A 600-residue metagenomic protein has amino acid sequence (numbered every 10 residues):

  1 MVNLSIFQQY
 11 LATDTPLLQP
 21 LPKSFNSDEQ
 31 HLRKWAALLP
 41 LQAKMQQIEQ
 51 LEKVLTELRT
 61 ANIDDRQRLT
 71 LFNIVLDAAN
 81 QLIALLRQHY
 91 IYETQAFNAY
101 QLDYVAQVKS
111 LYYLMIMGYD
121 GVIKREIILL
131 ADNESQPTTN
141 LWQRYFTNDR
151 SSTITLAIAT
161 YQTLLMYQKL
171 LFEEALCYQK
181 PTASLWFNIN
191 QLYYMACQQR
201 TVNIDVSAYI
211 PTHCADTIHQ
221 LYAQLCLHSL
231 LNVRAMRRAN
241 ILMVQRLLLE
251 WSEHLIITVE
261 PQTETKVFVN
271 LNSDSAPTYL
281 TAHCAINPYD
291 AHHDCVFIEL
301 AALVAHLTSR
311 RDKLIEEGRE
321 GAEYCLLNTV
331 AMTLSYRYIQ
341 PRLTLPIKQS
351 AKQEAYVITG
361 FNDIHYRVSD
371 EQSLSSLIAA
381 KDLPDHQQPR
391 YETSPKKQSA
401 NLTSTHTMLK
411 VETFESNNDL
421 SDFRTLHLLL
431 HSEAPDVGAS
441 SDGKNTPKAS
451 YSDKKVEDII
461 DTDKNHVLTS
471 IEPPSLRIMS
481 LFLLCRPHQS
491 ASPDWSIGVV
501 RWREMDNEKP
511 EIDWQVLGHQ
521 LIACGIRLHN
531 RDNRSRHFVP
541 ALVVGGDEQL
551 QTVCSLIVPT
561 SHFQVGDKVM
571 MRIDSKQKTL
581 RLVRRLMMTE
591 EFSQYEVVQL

Functional and structural regions predicted by a protein language model:
V2-C226: Long, leucine/valine-rich, helix-dominated scaffolding and oligomerization segments
N3, N26, N62, N73 (+19 more regions): Detector for Asparagine
V75-V105, L326, V330-S335, G498-W502 (+1 more regions): A broad "ordered helical/assembly scaffold" signature
V108, L114-I116, V122-I123, E134 (+5 more regions): Generic hydrophobic, helix-prone segments enriched in Leu/Val/Ile
M195-P395: Extended, domain-scale alpha-helical bundle/helix-rich regions
T329, Y338-A491, I497-A523, R527-L600: Short strand-loop-strand
